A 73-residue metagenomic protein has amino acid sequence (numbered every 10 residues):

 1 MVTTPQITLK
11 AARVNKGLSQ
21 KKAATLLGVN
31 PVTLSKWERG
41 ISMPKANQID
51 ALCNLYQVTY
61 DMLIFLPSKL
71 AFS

Functional and structural regions predicted by a protein language model:
M1-N15: A short, Lys/Arg-rich alpha-helix, primarily the initiator
M1-V2, N54, M62-S73: Short, charged recognition helix plus adjacent turn of helix-turn-helix-like nucleic-acid-binding domains
T8, S19, K45-Q48, T59: Residues that mark the N-terminal boundary/hinge immediately upstream of a DNA-recognition element
V14, G28, R39-I41, S68: Residue-level detection of the helix-turn-helix DNA-binding "recognition helix"
V14, T25, N54: Alpha-helical residues within the helix-turn-helix
G17-K36: Short alpha-helical DNA-recognition segment
G28, N47-M62: DNA major-groove recognition helix of helix-turn-helix/homeodomain DNA-binding modules
